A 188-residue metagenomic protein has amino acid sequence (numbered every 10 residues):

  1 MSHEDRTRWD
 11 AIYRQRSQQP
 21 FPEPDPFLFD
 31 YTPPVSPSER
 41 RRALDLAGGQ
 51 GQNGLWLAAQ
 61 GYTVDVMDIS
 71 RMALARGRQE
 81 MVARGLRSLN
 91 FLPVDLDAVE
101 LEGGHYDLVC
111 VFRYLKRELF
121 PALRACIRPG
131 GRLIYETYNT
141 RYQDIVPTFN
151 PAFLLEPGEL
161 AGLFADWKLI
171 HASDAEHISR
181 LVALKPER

Functional and structural regions predicted by a protein language model:
M1-S38: Conserved class I S-adenosyl-L-methionine
R40-G49: Conserved class I S-adenosyl-L-methionine
S70-M72: Conserved SAM/SAH-binding beta-strand->alpha-helix loop
G77-R78: Conserved SAM-binding loop
G85-L96: Conserved SAM-binding strand-loop segment of SAM-dependent methyltransferases
V99-L108: A short acidic, Gly/Pro-enriched loop at the edge of an enzyme's catalytic core that lines a small-molecule cofactor
G131-Y138: Conserved beta-strand signature within the Rossmann-like core of class I S-adenosyl-L-methionine
D174-R188: Core SAM-dependent methyltransferase catalytic element
